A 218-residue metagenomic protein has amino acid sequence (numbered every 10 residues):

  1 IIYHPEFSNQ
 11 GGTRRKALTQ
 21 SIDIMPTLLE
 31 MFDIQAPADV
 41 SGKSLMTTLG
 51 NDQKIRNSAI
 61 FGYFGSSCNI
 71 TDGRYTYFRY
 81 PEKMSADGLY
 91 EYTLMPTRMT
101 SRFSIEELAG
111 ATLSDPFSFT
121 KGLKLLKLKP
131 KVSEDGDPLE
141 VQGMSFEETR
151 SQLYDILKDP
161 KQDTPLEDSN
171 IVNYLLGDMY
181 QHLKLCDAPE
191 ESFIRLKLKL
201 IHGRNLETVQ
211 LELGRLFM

Functional and structural regions predicted by a protein language model:
I1-D39, K43-K54, C68, D72 (+1 more regions): Substrate-binding rim/cap in mid-to-C-terminal beta-strand-loop elements of soluble/periplasmic
G62-G65, E82: Short, flexible beta-strand-to-coil junctions
G65-T71, E140-M144: Short, surface-exposed beta-strand/loop micro-motifs that present aromatic residues
C68-I70, A86-G88, Q162-T164: Short, solvent-exposed loop/turn elements at domain surfaces
R74, F78-L126: Acidic, glycine-rich loop-and-strand cores that form catalytic or ligand-binding grooves in diverse globular domains
T112-Q152, I156-M218: Long, internal low-complexity/basic segments
